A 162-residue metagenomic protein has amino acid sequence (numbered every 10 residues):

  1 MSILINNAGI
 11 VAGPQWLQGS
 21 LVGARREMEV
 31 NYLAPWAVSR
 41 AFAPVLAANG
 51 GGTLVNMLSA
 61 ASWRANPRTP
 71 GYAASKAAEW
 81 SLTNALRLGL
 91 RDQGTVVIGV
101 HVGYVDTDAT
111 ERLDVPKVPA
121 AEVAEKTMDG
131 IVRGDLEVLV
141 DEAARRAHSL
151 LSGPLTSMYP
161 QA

Functional and structural regions predicted by a protein language model:
N7-G13: Conserved NAD(P)H cofactor-binding loop of Rossmann-fold oxidoreductase domains
Q15-R25: Substrate-binding pocket helix/loop in short-chain dehydrogenase/reductase
L17, N66-P70: Active-site loop immediately N-terminal to the catalytic Tyr-X3-Lys motif of short-chain dehydrogenase/reductase
S39, S75: Active-site helix of classical SDR
S59: Residue(s) in the substrate-gating loop at a strand-loop-helix junction that position the organic substrate next
R64, A85-V96: Active-site-adjacent segment of SDR/Rossmann-fold oxidoreductases
G99, T107, E111-S149, G153: C-terminal helical subdomain
